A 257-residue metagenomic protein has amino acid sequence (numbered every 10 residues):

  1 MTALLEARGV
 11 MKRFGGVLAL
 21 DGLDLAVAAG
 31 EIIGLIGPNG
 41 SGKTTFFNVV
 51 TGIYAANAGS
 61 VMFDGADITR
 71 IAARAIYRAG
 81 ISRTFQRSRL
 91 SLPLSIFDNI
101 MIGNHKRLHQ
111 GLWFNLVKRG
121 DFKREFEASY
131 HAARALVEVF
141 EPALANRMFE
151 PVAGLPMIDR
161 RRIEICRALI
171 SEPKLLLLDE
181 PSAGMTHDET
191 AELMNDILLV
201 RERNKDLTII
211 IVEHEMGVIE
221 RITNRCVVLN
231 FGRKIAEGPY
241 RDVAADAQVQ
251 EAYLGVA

Functional and structural regions predicted by a protein language model:
T2-A257: Glycine-rich phosphate-binding loops of nucleotide-dependent enzymes
